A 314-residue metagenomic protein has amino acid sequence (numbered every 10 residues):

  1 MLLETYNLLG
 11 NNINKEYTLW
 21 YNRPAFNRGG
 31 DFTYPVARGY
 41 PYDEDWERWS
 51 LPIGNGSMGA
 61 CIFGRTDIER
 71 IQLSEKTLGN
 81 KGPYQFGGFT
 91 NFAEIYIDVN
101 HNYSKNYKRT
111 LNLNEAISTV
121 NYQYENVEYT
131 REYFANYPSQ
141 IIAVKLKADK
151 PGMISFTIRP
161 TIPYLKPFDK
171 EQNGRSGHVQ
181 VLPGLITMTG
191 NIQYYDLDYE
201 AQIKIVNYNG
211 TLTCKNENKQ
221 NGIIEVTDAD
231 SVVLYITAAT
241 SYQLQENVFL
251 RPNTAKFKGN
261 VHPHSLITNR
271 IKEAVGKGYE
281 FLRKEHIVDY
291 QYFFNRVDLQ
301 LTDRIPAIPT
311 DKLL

Functional and structural regions predicted by a protein language model:
L2, Y6-L314: Aromatic-residue-lined binding/catalytic grooves and analogous aromatic/hydrophobic interfacial grooves in multimeric
